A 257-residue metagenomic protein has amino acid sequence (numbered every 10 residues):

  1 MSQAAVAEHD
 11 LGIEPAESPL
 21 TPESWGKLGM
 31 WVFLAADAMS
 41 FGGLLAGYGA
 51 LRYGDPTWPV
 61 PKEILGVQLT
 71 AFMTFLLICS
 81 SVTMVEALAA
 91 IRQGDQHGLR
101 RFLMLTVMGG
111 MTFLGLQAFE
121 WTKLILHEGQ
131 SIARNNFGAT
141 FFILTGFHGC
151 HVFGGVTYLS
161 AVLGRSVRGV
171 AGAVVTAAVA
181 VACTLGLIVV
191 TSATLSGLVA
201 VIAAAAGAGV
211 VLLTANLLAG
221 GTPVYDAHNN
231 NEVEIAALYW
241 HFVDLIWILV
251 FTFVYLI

Functional and structural regions predicted by a protein language model:
M1-I257: ...captures the hydrophobic TM-helix bundle architecture rather than a specific catalytic motif, and can also fire on
